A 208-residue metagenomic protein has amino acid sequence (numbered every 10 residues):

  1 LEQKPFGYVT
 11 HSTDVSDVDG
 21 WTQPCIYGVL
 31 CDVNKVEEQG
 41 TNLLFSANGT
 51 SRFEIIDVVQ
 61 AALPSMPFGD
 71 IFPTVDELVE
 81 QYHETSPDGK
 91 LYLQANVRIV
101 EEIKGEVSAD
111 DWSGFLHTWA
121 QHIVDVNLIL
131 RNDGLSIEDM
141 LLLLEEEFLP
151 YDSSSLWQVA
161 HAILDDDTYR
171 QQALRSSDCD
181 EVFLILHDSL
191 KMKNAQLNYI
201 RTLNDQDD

Functional and structural regions predicted by a protein language model:
L1-D208: N-terminal low-complexity, acidic/polar interaction/targeting segments
